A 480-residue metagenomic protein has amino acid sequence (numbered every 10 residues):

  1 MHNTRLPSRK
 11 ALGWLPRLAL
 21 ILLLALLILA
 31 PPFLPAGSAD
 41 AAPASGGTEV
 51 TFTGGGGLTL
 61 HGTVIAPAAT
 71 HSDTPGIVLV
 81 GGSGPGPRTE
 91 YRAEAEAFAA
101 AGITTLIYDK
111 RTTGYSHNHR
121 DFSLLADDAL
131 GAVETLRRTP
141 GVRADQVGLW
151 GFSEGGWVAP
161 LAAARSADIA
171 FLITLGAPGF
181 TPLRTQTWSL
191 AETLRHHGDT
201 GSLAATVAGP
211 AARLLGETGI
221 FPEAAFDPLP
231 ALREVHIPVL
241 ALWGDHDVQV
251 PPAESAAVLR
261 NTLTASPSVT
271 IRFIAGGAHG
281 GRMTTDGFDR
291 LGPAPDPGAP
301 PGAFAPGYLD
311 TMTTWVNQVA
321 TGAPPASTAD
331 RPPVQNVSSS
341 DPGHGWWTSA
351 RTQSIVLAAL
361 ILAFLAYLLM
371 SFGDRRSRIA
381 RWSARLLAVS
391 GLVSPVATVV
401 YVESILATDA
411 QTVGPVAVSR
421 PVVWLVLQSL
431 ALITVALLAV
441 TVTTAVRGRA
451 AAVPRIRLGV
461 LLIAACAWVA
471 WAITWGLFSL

Functional and structural regions predicted by a protein language model:
H2-A42: Hydrophobic secretory-pathway targeting helix
L6, K10-G13, G201-S202, G307 (+2 more regions): Coil-to-alpha-helix initiation sites in intrinsically disordered, low-complexity, charged segments
W14, I107-Y108, W382, A452-P454: Short alpha-helical segments used as structural interaction elements across diverse proteins
P16, R457-L458: Alpha-helical transmembrane segments of integral membrane proteins
A25-P35, V426, L437-V442, A470-T474: Hydrophobic membrane-targeting signal helices
G37-A329: Soluble extramembrane regions of membrane proteins in the secretory/endomembrane system
A265-P267, G276-A278, T284-V389, P395-S419 (+6 more regions): Alpha/beta-hydrolase-fold serine-hydrolase catalytic core, especially in secreted/extracellular enzymes
V422-V423: Secretory-pathway/membrane protein signature
